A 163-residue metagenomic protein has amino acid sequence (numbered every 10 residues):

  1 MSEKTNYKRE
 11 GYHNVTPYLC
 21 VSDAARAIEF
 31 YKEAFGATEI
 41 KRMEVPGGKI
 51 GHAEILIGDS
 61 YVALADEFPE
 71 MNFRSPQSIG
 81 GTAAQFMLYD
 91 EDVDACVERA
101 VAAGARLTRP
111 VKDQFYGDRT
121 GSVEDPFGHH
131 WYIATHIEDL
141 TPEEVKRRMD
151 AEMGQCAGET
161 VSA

Functional and structural regions predicted by a protein language model:
M1-Y18, I28-E29, F35-E124, A134-A163: Vicinal oxygen chelate
F127: C-terminal catalytic core of tyrosine-transesterase DNA break-rejoin enzymes
